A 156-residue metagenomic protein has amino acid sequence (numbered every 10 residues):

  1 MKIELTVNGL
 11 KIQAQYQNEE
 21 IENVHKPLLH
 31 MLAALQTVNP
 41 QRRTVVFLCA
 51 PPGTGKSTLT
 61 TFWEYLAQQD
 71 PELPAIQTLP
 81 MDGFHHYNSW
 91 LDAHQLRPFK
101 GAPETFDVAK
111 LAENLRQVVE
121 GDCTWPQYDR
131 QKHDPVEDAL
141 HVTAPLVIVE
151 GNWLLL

Functional and structural regions predicted by a protein language model:
M1-K26: Charged, amphipathic alpha-helical linker segments immediately N-terminal to NTP-binding catalytic cores
A50: The Walker A (P-loop) glycine that initiates the GxxxxGKT/S ATP-binding motif of P-loop NTPases
G53: Walker A (P-loop) phosphate-binding loop of P-loop NTPases
K56: Conserved lysine of the Walker
L59, W63: Hydrophobic positions on the alpha1 helix immediately C-terminal to the Walker A/P-loop
Y65-Q77: Post-Walker A helix-loop "phosphate-sensing" segment adjacent to the P-loop in P-loop NTPases
Q77-P80, F84-H133: Conserved nucleotide-sensing/catalytic segment adjacent to the nucleotide-binding pocket in NTP-handling enzymes
P135-L156: ATP-dependent NMP and nucleoside kinases share a basic, alpha-helical "lid"
